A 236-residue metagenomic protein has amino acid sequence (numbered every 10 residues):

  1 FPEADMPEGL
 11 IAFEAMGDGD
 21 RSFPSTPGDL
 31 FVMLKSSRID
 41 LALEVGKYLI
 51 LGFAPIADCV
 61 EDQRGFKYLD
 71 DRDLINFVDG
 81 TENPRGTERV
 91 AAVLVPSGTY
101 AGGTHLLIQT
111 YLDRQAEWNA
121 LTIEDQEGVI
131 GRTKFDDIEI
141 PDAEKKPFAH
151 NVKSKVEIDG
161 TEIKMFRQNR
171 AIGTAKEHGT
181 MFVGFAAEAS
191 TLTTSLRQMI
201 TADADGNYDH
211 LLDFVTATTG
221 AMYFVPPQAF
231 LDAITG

Functional and structural regions predicted by a protein language model:
F1-G236: Long, histidine/aromatic-enriched segments associated with O2/redox biology
